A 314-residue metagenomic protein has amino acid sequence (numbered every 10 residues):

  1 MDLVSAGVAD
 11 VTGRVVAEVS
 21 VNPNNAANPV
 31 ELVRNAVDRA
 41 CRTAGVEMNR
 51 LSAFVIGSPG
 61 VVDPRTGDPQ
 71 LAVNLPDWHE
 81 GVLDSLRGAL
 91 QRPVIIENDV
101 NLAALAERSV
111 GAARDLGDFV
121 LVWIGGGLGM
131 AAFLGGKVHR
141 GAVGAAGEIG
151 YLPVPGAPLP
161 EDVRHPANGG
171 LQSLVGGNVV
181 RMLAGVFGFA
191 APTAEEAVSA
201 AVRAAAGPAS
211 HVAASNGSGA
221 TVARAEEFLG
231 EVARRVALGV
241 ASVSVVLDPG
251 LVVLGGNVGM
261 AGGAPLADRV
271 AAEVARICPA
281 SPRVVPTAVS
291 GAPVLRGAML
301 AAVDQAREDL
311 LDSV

Functional and structural regions predicted by a protein language model:
M1-R50, G88-L90, A157-D162, A167-V314: ATP-binding/phosphotransfer module of carbohydrate and carboxylate kinases, centering on a glycine-rich
S5, V11, A53-V55, V61-G169 (+1 more regions): Phosphate-binding/catalytic loop of phosphoryl-transfer enzymes
G57-P59, R224-A225: Short, flexible segments with low predicted structural confidence
